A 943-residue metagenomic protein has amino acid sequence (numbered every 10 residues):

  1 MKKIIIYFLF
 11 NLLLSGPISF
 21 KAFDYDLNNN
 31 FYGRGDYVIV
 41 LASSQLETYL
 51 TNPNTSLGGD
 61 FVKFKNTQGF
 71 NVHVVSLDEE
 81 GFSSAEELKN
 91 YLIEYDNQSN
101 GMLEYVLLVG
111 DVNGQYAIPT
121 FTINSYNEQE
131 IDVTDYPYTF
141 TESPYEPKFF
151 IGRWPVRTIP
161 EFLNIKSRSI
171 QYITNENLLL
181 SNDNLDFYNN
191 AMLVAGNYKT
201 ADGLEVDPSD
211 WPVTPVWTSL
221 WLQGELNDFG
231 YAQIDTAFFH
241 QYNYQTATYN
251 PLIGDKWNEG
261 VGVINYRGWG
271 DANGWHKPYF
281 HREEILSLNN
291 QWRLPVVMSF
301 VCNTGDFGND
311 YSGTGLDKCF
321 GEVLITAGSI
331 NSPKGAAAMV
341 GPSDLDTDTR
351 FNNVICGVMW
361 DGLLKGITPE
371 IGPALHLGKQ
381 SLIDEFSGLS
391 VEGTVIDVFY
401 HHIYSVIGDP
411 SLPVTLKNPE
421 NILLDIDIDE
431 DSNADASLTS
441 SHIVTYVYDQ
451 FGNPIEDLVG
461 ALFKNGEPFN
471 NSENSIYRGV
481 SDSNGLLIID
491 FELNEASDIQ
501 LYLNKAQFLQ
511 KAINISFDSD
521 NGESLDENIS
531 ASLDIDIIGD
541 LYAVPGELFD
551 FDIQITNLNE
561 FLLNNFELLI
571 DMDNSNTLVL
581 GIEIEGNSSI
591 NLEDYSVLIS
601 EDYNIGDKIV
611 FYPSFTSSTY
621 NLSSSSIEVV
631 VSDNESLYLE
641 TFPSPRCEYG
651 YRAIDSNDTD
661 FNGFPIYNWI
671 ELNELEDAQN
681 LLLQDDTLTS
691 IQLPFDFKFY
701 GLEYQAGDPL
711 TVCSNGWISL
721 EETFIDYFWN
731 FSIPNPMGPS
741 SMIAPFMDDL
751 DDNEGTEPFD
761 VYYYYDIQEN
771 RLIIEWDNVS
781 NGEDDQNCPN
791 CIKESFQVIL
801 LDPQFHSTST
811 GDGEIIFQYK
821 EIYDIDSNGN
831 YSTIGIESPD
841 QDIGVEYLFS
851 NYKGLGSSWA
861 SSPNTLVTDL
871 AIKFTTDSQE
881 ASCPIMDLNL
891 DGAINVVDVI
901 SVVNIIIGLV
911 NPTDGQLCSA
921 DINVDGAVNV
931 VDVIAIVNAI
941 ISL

Functional and structural regions predicted by a protein language model:
K3-L13: Sec-dependent N-terminal signal peptides
G16-N514: Cysteine-dependent hydrolase recognition
L193, I599-E601, V630-A881: Extracytoplasmic Ser/Thr/Pro-rich, glycosylation-prone low-complexity segments
P419-S432, D520-G546: Low-complexity, acidic Ser/Thr/Pro/Gly-rich terminal tails and inter-domain linkers that flank the onset of structured
Y477-V480, N484-I488, N576-Y603: Intrinsically disordered, low-complexity Pro/Gly/Ser/Thr-rich segments with frequent PxxP/GP/PP motifs and embedded
L503-F517, N521, L598-N634: Terminal connector regions
E527, S878-L943: Cellulosome-associated attachment modules in secreted, modular CAZymes
G546-F561: Short beta-strand elements of extracellular/lumenal beta-sandwich folds
